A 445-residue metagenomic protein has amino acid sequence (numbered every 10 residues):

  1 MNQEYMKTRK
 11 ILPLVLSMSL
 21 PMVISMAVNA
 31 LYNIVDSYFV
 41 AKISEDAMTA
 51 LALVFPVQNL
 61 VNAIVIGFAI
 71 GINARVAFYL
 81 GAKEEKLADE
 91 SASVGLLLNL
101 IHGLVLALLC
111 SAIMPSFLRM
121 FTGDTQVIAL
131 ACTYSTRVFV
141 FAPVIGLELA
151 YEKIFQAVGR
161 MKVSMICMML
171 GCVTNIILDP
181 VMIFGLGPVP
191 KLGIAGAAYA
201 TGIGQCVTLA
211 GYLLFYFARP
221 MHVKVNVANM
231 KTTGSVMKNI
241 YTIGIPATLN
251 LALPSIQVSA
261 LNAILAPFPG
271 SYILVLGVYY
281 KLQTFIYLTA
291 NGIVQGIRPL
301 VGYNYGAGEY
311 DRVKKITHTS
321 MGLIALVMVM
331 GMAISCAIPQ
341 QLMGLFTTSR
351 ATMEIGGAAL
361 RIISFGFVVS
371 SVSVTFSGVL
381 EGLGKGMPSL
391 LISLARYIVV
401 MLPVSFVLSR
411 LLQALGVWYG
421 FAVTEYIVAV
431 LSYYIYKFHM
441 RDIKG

Functional and structural regions predicted by a protein language model:
M1-S19, V76-P143, V189-I245, V301-G366 (+1 more regions): Short alpha-helical transmembrane segments in multi-pass integral membrane proteins
M6-Y38, K42-I43, P56-G71, R75 (+6 more regions): N-terminal transmembrane alpha-helices
S17-D36, R137, G171, G204-T208 (+4 more regions): Transmembrane helical elements of multi-pass membrane transporters/channels
A27, L31-T49, L118-T125, V181-L192 (+4 more regions): Helix-terminus/linker motif at the lipid-water interface of multi-pass membrane proteins
M48-L108, I145-G159, V163-S164, V275-A333 (+2 more regions): Small-residue-rich hydrophobic transmembrane alpha-helices
L60-A63, A107, N175-P180, L209-L213 (+4 more regions): Hydrophobic transmembrane alpha-helices of multi-pass small-molecule transporters
A69, N73, V138-Q156, S164-C172 (+5 more regions): Short runs within selected transmembrane alpha-helices of multi-pass transporters and secretion channels
C110, K153, D179, I183 (+7 more regions): Structural signal for membrane-spanning alpha-helices in multi-pass inner-membrane proteins, emphasizing helix cores
